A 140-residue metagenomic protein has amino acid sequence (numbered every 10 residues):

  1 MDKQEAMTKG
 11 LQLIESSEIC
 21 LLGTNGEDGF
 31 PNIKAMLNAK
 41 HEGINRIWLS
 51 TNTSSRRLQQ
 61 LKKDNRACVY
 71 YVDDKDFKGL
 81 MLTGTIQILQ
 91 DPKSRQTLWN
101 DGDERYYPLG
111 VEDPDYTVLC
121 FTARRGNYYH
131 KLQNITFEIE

Functional and structural regions predicted by a protein language model:
M1-D2, M81-E140: Charged, gly/pro-rich active-site loop segments
D2-S16: Short, basic/aromatic recognition patches
Q12-E27, A67-Y71: A short, Trp-centered hydrophobic/proline-enriched beta-strand micro-motif
E15, P31, G79, V111-P114: Short solvent-exposed loop/turn micro-motifs enriched in small/polar/acidic residues
S17-I19, N45-I47, D64-A67, F77 (+2 more regions): Short, surface-exposed beta-edge/turn micro-motifs
I19-L49: N-terminal leader/targeting helix
D28-F30, D76-K78, Y129: Short glycine/serine/proline-enriched coil/turn segments at secondary-structure junctions
K40-D76: A short mixed-secondary-structure module that forms the rim of ligand-binding clefts
